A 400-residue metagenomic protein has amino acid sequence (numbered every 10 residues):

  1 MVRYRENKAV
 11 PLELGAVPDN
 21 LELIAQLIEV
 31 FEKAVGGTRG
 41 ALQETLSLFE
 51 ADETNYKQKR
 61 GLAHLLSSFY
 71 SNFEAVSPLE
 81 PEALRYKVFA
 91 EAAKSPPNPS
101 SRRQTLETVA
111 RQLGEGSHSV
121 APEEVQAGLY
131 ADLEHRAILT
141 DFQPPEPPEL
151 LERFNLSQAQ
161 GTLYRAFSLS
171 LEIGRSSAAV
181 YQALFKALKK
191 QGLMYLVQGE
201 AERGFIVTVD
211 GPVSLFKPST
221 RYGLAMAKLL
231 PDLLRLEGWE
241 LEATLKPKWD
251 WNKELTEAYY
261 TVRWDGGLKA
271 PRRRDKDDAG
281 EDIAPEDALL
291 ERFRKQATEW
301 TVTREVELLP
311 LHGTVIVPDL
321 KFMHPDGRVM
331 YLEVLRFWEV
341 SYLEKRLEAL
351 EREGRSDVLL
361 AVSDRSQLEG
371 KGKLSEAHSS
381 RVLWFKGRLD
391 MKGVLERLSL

Functional and structural regions predicted by a protein language model:
M1-L400: Electrostatic, structured charged patches in enzyme active sites and in nucleic-acid/phosphate-binding
